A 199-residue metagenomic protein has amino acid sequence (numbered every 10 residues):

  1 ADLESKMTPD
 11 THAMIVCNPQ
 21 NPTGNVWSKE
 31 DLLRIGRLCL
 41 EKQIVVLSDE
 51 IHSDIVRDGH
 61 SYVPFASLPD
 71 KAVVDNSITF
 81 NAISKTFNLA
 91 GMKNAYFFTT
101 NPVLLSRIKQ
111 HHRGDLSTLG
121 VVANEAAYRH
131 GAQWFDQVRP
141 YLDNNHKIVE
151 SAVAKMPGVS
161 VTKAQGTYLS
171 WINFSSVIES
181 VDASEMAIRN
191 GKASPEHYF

Functional and structural regions predicted by a protein language model:
A1-F199: PLP-dependent class I/II
